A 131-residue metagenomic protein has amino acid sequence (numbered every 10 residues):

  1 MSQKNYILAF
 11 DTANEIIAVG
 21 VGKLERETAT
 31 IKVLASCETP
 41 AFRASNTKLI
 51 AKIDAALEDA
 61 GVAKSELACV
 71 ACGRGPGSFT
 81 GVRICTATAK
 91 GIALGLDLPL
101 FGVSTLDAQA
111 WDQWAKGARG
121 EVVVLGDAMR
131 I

Functional and structural regions predicted by a protein language model:
S2-L8, I17-I131: Nucleotide and nucleotide-moiety/phosphate-recognizing core
